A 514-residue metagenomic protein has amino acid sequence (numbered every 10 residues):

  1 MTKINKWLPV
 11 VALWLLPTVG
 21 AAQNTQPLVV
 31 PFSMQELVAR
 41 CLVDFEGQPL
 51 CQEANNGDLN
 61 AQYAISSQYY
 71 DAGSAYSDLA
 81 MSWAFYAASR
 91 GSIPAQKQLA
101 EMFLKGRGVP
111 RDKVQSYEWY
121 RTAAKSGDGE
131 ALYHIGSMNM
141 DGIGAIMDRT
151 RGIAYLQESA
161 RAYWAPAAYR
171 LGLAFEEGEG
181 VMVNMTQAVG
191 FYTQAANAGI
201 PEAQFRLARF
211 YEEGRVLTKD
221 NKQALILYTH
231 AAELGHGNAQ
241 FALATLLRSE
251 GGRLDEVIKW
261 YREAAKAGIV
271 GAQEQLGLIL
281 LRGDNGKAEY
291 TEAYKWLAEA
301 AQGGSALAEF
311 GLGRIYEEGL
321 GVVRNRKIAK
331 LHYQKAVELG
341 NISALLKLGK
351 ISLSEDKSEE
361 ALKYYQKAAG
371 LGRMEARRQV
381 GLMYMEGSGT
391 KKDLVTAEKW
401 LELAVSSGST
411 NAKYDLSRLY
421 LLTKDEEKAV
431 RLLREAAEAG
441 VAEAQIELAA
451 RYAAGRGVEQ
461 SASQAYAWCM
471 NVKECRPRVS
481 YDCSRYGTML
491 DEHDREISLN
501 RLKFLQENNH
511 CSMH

Functional and structural regions predicted by a protein language model:
P9-T18: Bacterial N-terminal signal peptides
G20-Y70, S82, C511-H514: N-terminal leader/linker segments that initiate helical-solenoid repeat arrays
Q26-L28, E474-H514: Terminal, low-structured helical/coil segments at or just beyond the last alpha-helical repeat
N55-D58, Y70-G73, S89-S92, K105-R107 (+23 more regions): Short helix-capping/linker turns of helical repeat alpha-solenoids
A64-D71, Q98-K105, L132-D141, A168-E177 (+9 more regions): Hydrophobic face of amphipathic alpha-helices that form TPR/SEL1-like repeat modules and related alpha-solenoid
